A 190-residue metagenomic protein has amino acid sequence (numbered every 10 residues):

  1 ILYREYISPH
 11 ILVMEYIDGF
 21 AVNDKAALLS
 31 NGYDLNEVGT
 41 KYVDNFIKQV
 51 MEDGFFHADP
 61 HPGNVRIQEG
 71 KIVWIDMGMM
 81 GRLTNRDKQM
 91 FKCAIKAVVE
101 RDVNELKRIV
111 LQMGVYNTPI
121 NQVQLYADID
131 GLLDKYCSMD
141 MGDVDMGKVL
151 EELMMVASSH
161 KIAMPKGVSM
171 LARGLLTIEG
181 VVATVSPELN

Functional and structural regions predicted by a protein language model:
I1-N190: Conserved catalytic cores of large enzyme domains
